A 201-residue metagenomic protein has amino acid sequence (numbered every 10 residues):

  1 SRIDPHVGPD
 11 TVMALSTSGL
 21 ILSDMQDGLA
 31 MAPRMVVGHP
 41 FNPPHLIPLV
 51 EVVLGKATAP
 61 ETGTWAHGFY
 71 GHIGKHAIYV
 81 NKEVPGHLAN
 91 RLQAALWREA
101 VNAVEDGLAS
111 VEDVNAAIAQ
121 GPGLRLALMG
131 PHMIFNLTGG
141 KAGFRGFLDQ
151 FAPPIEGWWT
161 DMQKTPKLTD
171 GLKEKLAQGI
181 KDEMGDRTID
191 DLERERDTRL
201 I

Functional and structural regions predicted by a protein language model:
S1-V12: Rossmann-like NAD(P)-binding element
D4, S23-Q26, H67, A94-N102 (+2 more regions): Predominant activation on well-ordered alpha-helical scaffold segments within soluble catalytic domains
V7, L29-A30, P122, I155: A broad structural signal for alpha-helix termini and local helix breaks/kinks
V12-K82, G86-N90: Rossmann-fold dinucleotide-binding core
A30, P44, A57, E61 (+4 more regions): Charged, alpha-helix-enriched surfaces in structured cytosolic catalytic cores of large nucleotide-utilizing machines
P44-V53, I73, K82-L108, A116-M133: Active-site-proximal catalytic alpha-helix in oxidoreductases
K75-Y79, D106, V111-I201: NAD(P)-dependent Rossmann-like dehydrogenase/reductase catalytic/cofactor-binding core
